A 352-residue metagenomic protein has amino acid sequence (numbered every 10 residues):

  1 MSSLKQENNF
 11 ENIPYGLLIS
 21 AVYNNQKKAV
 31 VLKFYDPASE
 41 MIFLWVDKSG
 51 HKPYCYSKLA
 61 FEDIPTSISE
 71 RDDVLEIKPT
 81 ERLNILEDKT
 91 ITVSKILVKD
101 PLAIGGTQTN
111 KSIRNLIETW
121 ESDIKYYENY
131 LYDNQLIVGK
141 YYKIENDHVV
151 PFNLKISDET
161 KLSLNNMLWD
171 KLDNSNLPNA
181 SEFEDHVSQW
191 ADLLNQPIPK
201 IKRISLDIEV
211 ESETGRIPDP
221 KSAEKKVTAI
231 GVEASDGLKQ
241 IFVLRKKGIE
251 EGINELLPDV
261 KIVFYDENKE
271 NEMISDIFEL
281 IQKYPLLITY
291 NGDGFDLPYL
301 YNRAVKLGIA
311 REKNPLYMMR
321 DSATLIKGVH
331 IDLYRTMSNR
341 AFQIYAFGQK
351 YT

Functional and structural regions predicted by a protein language model:
M1-T352: The two-metal-ion catalytic cores of nucleic-acid processing enzymes
